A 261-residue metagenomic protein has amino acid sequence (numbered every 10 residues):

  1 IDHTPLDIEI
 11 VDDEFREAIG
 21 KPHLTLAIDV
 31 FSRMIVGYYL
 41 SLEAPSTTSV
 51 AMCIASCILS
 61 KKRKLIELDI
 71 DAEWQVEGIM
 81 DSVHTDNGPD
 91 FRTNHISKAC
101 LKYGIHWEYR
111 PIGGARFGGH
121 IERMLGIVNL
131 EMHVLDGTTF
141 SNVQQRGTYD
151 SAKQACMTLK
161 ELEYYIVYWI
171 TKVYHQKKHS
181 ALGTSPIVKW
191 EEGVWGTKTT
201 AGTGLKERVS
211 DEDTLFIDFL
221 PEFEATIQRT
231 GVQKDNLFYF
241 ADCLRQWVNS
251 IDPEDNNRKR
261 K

Functional and structural regions predicted by a protein language model:
I1, A27, I54, V83-T85 (+5 more regions): Generic structural hydrophobic/aromatic packing signal, biased to beta-strands
H3-T4, I8-L68, M80-H84, Y109-I112: A short, conserved beta-strand element enriched in hydrophobic/aromatic residues
I8-V11, V36, R92-N94, L182 (+1 more regions): Short helix/loop capping segments that flank catalytic or ligand/cofactor-binding pockets
E9-A18, E67-E73, V143-C156, W247-K259: Low-complexity, polar-biased intrinsically disordered regions enriched in Pro/Ser/Thr/Gly
D69-D81, N87-R208: Globin-like tetrapyrrole-binding proteins
V167-K261: C-terminal, beta-rich DNA-binding module of retroviral/retroelements integrases
